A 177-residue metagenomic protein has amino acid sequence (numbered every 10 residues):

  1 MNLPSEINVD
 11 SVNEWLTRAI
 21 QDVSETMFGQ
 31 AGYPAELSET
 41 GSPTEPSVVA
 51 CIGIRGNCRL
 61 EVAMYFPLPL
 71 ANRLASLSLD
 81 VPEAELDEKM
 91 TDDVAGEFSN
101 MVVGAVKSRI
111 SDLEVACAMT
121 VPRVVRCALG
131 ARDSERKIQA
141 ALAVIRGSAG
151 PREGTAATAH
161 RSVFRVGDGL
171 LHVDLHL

Functional and structural regions predicted by a protein language model:
M1-L177: N-terminal auxiliary interaction/assembly segments of multi-subunit proteins
